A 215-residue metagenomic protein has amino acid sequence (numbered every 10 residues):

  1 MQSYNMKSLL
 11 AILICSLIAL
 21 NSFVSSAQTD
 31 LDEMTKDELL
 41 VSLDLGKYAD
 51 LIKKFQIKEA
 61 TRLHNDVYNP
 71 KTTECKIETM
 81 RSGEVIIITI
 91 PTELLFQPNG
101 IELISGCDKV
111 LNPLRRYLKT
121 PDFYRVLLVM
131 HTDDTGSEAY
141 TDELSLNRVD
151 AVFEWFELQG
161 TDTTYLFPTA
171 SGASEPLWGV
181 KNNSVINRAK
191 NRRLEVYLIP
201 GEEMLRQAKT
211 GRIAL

Functional and structural regions predicted by a protein language model:
M1-A11: Positively charged n-region of N-terminal signal peptides that target proteins for export
K7, C15, S22-V85, M204 (+1 more regions): N-terminal targeting leaders that direct proteins to extracytoplasmic destinations
L43, K47, K58, R62 (+5 more regions): Extracytoplasmic/secreted proteins, especially bacterial periplasmic and envelope-associated proteins
A49-K53, L95-I104, E138-T141: Second-shell loop/turn segments in exported
N65-R81, F96-V129, V196, E203-L205: Periplasmic peptidoglycan-binding/anchoring modules of Gram-negative envelope and division proteins
E78, V85-L95, R125-V129, D150 (+2 more regions): Soluble periplasmic/extracytoplasmic beta-strand elements of cell-envelope proteins
S105-G106, K209-L215: Short intrinsically disordered coil segments
T132-R212: Periplasmic OmpA-like peptidoglycan-binding domain that tethers envelope proteins to the cell wall
